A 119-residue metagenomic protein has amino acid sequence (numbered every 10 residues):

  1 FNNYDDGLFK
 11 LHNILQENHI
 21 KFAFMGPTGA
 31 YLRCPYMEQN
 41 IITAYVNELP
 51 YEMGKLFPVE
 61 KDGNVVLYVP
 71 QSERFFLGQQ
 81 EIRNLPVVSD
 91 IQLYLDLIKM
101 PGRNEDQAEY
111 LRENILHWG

Functional and structural regions predicted by a protein language model:
F1-Q71: Short gly/ser-rich loop at a beta-strand->alpha-helix junction or flexible surface loop bordering the NTP-binding
Y51, K55-G119: C-terminal regulatory/effector modules of DNA-binding transcriptional regulators
